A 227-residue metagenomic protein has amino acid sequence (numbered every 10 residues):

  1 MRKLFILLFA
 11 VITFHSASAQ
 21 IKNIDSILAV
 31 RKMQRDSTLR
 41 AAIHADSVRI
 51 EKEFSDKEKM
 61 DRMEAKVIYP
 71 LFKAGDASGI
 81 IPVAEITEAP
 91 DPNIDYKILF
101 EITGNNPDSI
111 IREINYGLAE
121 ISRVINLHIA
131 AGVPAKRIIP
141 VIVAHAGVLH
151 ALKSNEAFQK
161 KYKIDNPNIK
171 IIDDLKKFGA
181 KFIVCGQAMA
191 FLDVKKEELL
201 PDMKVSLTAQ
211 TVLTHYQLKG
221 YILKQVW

Functional and structural regions predicted by a protein language model:
M1-K22: Bacterial Sec-dependent N-terminal signal peptides
A17-D76, P82: Sec-dependent signal peptide cleavage junction
Q20, S55, F158-Q159, I164-W227: A cross-taxonomic marker for long C-terminal extensions/tails that follow the last structured domain
P90-I110, E156: Acidic/histidine-rich, surface-exposed loop or edge segments in extracytoplasmic proteins
K97-E101, P140-V143, K181-V184, Q225: Structural recognition of the beta-strand scaffold that forms the well-ordered cores of secreted hydrolase catalytic
P107-G117, K161, D165, S206: Solvent-exposed, acidic/flexible segments
E113-V133: Histidine-anchored nucleotide/phosphate-binding helix
P134-K153: Acidic helix-start/capping segments at beta-turn-to-alpha-helix junctions
